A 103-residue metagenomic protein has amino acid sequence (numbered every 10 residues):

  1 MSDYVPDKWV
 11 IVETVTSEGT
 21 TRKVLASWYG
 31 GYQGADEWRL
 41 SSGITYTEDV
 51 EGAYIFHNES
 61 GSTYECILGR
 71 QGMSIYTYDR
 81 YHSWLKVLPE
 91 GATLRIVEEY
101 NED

Functional and structural regions predicted by a protein language model:
M1-D103: Cysteine-centric segments in proteins
